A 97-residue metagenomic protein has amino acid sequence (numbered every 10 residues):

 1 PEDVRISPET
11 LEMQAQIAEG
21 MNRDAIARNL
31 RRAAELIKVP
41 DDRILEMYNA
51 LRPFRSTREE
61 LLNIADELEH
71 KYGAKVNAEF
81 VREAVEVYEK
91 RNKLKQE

Functional and structural regions predicted by a protein language model:
P1-E97: C-terminal-biased regions
